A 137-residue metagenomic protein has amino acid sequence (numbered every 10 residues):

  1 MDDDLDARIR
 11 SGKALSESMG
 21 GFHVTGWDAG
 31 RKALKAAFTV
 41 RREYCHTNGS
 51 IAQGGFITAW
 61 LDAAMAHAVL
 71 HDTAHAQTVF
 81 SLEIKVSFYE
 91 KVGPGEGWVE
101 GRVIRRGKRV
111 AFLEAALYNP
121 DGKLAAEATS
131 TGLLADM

Functional and structural regions predicted by a protein language model:
M1-M137: Terminal targeting signals and extreme-terminal segments of soluble enzymes
